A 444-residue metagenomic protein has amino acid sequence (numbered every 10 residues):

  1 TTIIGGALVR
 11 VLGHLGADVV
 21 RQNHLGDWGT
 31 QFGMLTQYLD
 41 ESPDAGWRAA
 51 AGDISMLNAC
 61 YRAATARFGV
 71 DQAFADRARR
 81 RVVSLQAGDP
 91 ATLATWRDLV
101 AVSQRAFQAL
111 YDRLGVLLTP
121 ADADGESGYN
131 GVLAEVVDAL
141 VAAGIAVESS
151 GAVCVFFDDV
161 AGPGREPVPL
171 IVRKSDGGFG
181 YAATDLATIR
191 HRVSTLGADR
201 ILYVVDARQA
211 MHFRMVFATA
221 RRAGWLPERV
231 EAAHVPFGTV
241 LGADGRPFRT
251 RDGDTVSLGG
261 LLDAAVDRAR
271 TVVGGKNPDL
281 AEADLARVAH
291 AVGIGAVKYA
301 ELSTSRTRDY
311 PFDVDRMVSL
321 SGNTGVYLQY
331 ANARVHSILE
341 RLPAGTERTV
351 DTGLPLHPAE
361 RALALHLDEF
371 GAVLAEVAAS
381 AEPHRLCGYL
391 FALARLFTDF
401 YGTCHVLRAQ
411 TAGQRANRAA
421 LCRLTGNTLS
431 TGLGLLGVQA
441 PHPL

Functional and structural regions predicted by a protein language model:
T1-L444: Non-catalytic interaction-recognition regions
